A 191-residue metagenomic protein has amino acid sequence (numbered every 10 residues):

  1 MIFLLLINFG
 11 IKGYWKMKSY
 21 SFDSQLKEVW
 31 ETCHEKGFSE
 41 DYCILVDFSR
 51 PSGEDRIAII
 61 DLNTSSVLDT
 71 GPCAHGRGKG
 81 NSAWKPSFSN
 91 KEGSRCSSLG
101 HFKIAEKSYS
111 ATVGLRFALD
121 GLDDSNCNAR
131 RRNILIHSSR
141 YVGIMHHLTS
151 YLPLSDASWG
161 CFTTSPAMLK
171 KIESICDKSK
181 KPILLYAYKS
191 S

Functional and structural regions predicted by a protein language model:
M1-N8: Hydrophobic membrane-insertion alpha-helices, especially the h-region of bacterial N-terminal signal peptides
G13-W159, P166-I183, Y188-S191: Cell wall/extracellular polymer interaction/catalysis modules
